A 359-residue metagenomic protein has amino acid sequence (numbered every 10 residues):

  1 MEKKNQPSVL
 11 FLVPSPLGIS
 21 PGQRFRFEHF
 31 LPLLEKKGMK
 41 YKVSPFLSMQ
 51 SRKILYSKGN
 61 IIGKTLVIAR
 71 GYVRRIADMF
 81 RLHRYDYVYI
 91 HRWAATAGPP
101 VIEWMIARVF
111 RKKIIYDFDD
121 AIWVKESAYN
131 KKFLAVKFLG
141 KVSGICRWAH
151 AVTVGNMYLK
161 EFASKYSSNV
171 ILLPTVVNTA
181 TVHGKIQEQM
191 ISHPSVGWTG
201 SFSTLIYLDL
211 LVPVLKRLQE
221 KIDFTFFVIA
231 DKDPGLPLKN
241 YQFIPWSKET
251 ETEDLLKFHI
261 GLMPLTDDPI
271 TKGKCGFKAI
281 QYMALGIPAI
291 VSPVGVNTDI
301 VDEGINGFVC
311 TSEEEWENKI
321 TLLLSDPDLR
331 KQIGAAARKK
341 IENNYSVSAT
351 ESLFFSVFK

Functional and structural regions predicted by a protein language model:
P14, F46-I62, I114-S143, N178 (+1 more regions): Acceptor-binding helix/loop patch of EC 2.4 sugar-transfer enzymes, predominantly nucleotide-sugar-dependent
S15, R24, E28, V88-R111 (+2 more regions): An aromatic- and histidine-rich active-site surface loop
L17-L33, V43, N178-G184, Q189-L256: Conserved catalytic-core segment of nucleotide-activated headgroup transferases in glycan assembly
P45, I122, R147-G184: Donor nucleotide-sugar binding/catalytic pocket of nucleotide-sugar-dependent glycosyltransferases
V73-R84, G98-F110, Y116-D117, I122-V124 (+1 more regions): Membrane-proximal helix-turn-helix segments that form the acceptor-binding/catalytic region of lipid-linked
A95, I206, E249-A284, V291-D299: Nucleotide-sugar-dependent
E303-E314, L322-D328: Conserved acidic donor-binding segment of nucleotide-sugar-dependent glycosyltransferases
L322, L329-N344, T350-S356: A short, well-ordered alpha-helix in the C-terminal region of glycosyltransferases
